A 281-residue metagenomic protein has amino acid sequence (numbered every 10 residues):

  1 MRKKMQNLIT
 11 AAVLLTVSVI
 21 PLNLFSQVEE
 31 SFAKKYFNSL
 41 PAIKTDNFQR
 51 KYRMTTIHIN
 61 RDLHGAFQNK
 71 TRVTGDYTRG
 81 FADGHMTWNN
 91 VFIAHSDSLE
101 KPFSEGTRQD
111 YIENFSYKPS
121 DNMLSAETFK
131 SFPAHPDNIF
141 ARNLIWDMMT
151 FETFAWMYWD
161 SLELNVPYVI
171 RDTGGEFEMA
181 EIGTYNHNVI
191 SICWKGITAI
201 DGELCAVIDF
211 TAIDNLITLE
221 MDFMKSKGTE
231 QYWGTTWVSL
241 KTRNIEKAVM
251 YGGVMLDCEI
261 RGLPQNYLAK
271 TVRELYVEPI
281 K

Functional and structural regions predicted by a protein language model:
M1-E30: Bacterial Sec-dependent N-terminal signal peptides
Q27-K281: Signature of exported/secreted
